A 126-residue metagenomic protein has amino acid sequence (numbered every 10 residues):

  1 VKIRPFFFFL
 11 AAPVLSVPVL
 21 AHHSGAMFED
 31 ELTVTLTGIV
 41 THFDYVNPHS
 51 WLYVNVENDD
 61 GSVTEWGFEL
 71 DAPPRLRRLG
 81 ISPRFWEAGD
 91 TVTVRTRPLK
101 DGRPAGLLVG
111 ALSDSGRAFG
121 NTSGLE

Functional and structural regions predicted by a protein language model:
F8-F9, V19: Cleavable N-terminal signal peptides
V19-V34: Short boundary/loop segments of OB/S1/cold-shock single-stranded nucleic-acid-binding domains
G38-V40: Conserved hydrophobic positions within beta-strands
V46-E57: Short aromatic-glycine-enriched beta-strand elements
L70-R78: Short, structured beta-strand/loop micro-motifs enriched in basic residues and often containing a Trp
R78-T93: Short nucleic-acid-contacting surface segments enriched for D/E, G, S/T with interspersed K/R
L99-S123: OB-fold/S1-family single-stranded nucleic acid-binding modules
